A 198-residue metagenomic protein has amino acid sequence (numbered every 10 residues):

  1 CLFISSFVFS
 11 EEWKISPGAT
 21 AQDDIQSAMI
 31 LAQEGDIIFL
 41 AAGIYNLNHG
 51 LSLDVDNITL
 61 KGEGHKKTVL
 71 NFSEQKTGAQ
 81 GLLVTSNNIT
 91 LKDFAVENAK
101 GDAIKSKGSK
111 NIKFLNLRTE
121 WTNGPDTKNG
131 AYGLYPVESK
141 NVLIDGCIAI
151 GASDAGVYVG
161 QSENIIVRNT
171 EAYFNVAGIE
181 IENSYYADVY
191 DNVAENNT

Functional and structural regions predicted by a protein language model:
C1-S6: Bacterial N-terminal signal peptides
F7-S27, I44: Right-handed parallel beta-helix/beta-solenoid
K14-D23, I37, N57-K100, N123: Right-handed parallel beta-helix/beta-spiral solenoid domain characteristic of secreted/periplasmic
D23-L31, N46-V55, L60, L70-N71 (+1 more regions): Short, T/G/N/S-enriched strand-turn elements that build extracellular solenoid repeat scaffolds
N48, F72-L82, N98-K105, D126-P136 (+4 more regions): Extracellular beta-strand/beta-solenoid scaffold signature
K61-K67, N87-N98, K110-N123, K140-A155 (+2 more regions): Right-handed parallel beta-helix
